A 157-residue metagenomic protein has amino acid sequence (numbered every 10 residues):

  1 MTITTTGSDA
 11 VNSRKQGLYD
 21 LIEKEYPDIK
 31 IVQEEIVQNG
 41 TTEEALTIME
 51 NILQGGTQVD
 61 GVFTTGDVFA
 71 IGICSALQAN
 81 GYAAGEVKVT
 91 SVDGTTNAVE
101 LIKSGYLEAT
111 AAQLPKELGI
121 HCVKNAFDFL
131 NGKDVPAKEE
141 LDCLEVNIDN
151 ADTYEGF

Functional and structural regions predicted by a protein language model:
T2-A10, L21-E25, L114-F157: Hinge/cleft segment of the Venus flytrap/periplasmic-binding protein
A10-R14, T41-A45, G119: Conserved donor sugar-nucleotide recognition element shared by glycan-biosynthetic enzymes
Q16-Y26, K30, C74, Q78 (+2 more regions): Class I S-adenosyl-L-methionine
L18, Q33, Q38-E100: Hydrophobic alpha-helical
A84, D93-E108, D149, T153-E155: Flexible loop/hinge segments that line or gate small-molecule binding clefts
A111: Surface-exposed binding/hinge segments that line and control ligand-binding clefts or catalytic entry sites
